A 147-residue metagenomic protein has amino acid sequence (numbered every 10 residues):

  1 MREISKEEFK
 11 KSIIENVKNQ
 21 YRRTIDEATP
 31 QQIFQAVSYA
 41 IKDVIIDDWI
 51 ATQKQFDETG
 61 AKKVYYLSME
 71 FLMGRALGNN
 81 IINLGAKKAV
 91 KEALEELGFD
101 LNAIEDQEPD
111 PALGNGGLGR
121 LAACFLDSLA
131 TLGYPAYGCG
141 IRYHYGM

Functional and structural regions predicted by a protein language model:
M1-M147: A conserved ligand/cofactor-binding region detector
